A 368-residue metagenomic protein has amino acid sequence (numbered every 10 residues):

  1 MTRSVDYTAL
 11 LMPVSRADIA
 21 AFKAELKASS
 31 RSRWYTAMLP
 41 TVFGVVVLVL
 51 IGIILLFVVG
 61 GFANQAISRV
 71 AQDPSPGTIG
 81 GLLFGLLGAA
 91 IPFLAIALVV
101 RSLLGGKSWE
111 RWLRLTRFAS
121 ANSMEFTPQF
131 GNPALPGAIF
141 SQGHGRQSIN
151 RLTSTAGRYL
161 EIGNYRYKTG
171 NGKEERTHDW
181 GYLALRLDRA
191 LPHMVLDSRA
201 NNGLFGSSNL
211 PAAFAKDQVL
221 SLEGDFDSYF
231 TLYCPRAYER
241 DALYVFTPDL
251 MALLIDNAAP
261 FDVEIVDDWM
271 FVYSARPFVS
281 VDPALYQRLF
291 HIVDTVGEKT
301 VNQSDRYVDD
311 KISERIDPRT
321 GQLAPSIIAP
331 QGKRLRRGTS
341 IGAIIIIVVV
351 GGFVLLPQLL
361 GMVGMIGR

Functional and structural regions predicted by a protein language model:
T2-G44, I67-A71, T116, S120-N122 (+4 more regions): Charged, low-complexity intrinsically disordered regions
S15-D18, F62, R111: Alpha-helix capping and helix-coil boundary motifs
F43-V46, L50-P92, R368: Hydrophobic alpha-helical transmembrane segments
F57-Q65, A97-L104, V354-G364: Juxtamembrane cytosolic interface motif at the C-terminal end of transmembrane helices
G85-R111: Transmembrane alpha-helices and immediately adjacent membrane-cytoplasm interface residues in multi-pass integral
S102-G137: Cytosolic juxtamembrane segments of membrane proteins
